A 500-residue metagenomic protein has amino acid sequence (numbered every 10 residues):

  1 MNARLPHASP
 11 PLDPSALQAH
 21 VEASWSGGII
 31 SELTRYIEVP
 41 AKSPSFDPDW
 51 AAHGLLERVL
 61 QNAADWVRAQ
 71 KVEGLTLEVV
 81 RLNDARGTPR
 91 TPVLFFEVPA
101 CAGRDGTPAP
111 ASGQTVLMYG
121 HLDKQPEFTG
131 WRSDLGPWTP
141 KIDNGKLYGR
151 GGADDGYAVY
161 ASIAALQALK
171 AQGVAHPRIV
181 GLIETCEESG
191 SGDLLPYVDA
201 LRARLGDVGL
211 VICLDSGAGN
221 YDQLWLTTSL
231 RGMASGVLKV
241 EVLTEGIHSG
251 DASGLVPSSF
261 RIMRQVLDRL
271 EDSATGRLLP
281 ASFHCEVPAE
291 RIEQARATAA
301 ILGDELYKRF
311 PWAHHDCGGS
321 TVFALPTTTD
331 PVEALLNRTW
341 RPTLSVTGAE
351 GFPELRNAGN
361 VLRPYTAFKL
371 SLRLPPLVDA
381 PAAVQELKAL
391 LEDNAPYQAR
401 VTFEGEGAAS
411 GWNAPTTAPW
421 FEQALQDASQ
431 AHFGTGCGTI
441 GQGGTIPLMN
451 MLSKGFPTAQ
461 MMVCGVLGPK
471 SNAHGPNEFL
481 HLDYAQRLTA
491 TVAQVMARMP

Functional and structural regions predicted by a protein language model:
N2-F128, Y365, K369: N-terminal helical capping/dimerization or prosegment-like subdomains of hydrolases acting on amide or phosphate bonds
L60, R104, N220-Y221, L278-Y365 (+3 more regions): An extended, acidic, His-containing surface patch that forms the Zn2+-binding/catalytic region of metallohydrolases
R90, R104-I183, R487: Active-site metal-coordination/substrate-binding segment of hydrolases, especially metallo-dependent peptidases
T91, L135, H176, D207 (+4 more regions): Short, solvent-exposed loop/turn segments at the edges of secondary structure
L122-K124, K146, I183-S191, L214-G219 (+3 more regions): Acidic, glycine-rich active-site loops and adjacent beta-strand->loop/helix elements that engage anionic groups
K146-L147, G151-S229, P500: Acidic/histidine-rich catalytic neighborhood of metal-dependent amide-processing enzymes
P196, S253-A274: A short core secondary-structure module
T227-E241, M461-L467: Flexible glycine/proline-rich, aromatic-decorated loop/lid segments
